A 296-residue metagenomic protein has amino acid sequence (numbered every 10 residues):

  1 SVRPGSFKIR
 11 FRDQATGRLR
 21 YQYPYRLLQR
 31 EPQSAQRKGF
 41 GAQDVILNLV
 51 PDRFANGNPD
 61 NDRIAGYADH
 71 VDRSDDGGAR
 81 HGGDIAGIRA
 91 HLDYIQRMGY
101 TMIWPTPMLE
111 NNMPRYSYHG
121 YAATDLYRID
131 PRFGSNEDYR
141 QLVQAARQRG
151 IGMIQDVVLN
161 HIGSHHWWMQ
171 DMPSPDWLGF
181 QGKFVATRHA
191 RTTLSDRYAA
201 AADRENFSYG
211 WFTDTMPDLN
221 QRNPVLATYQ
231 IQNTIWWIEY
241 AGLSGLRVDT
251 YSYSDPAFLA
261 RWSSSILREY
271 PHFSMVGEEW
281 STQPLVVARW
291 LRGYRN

Functional and structural regions predicted by a protein language model:
S1-G152: N-terminal structural segment of carbohydrate-active enzymes
K38-Q43, Q96-M98, W104, A146-Q148 (+6 more regions): Extracellular/periplasmic catalytic domains that process cell-envelope and extracellular macromolecules
I46, D176, V248: Active-site regions of oxyanion-processing enzymes, predominantly non-cytosolic
R63-Y67, M113-D125, I129, L159-R204 (+3 more regions): Aromatic- and acidic-residue-enriched segments that line the glycan-binding/catalytic groove of carbohydrate-active
D84, I88-H91, D138, L142 (+3 more regions): Alpha-helical packing segments of well-folded alpha/beta enzyme cores
W104, I154, S274-V276: Structural detector of well-ordered beta-strand residues that form the stable sheet scaffold of enzyme domains
V143, H161, H166-M169, N233-I235 (+1 more regions): Active-site-proximal helices and loops of the catalytic beta/alpha 8
M169, S174-A241, Y251: Active-site-adjacent "subsite" loops/lids of carbohydrate-active enzymes
